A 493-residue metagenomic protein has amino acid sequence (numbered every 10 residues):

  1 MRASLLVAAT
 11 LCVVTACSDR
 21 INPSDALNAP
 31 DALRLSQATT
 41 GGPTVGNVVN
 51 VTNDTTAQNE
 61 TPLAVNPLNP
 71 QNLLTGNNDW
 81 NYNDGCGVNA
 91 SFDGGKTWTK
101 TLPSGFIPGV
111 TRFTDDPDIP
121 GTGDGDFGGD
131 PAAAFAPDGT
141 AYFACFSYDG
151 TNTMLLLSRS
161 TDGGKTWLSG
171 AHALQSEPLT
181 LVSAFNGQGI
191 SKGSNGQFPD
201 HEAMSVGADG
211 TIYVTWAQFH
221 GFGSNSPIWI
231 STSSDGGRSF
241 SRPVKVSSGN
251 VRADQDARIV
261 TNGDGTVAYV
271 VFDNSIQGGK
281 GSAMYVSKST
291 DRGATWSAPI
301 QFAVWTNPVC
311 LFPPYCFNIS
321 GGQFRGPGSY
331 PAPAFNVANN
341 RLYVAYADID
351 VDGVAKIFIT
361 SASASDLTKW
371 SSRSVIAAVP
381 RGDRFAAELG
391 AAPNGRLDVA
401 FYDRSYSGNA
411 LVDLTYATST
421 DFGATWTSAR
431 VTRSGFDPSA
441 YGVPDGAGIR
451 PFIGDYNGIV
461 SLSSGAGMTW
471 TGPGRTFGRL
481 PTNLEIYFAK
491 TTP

Functional and structural regions predicted by a protein language model:
R2-A8: Sec-dependent signal peptide recognition, specifically the positively charged N-region followed immediately by
V13-A16: C-terminal motif of bacterial Sec signal peptides marking the signal peptidase cleavage site
I21-P493: Extracellular, repeat-based ectodomains that mediate carbohydrate processing or recognition
